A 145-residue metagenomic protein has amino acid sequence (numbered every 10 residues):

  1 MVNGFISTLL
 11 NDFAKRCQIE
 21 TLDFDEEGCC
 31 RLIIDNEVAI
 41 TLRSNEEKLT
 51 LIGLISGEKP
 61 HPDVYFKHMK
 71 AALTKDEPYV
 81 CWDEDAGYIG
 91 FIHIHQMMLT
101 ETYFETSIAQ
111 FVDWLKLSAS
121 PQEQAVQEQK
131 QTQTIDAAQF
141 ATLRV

Functional and structural regions predicted by a protein language model:
M1-E37, T74, W82-D83: Charge-rich, low-complexity N-terminal segments
M1-L9, P60-Y65, Y103, S107-Q110: Short amphipathic alpha-helical segments
G28, E47-K48, D85-G87: Beta-strand-connecting loop/turn residues
R31-D35, A39-S56: Short, well-structured hydrophobic secondary-structure segments
T50, F91-H93, E128-Q133: Short alpha-helical linear motifs
I52-Y88, I92-I94: Short, internal acidic amphipathic alpha-helical interface segments that mediate docking to partner proteins
M69-L73, I94-Q127: Ampiphathic alpha-helical segments that act as solvent-exposed interaction surfaces
Q122-V145: Short, highly charged C-terminal tails/helix-capping segments
